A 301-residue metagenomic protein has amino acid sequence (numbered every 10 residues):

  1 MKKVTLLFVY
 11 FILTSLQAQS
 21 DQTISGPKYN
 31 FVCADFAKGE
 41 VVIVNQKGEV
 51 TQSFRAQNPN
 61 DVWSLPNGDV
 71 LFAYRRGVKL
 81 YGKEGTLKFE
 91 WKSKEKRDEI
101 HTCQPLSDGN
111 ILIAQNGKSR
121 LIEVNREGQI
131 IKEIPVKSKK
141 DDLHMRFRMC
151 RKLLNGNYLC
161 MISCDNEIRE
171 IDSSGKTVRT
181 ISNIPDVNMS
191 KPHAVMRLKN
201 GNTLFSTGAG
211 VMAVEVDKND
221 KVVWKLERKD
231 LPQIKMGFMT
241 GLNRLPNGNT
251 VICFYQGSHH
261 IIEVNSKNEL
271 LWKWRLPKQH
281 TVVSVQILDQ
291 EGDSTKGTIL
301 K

Functional and structural regions predicted by a protein language model:
V4-T14: Sec-dependent N-terminal signal peptides
Q19-K301: Histidine-/acidic-rich catalytic cores in large beta-rich domains
